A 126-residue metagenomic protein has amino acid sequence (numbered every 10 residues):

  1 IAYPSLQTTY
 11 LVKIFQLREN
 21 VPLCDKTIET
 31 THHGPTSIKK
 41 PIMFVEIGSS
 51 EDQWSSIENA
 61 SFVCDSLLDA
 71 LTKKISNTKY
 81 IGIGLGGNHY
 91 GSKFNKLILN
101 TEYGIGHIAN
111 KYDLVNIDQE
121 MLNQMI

Functional and structural regions predicted by a protein language model:
I1, H32-G34, H89-G91: Histidine-centered active-site/metal-ligand motif
I1-C24: N-terminal catalytic cores of peptidoglycan-degrading enzymes
V12, Q16, D65, D69 (+1 more regions): Charged/polar, solvent-exposed surface patches and flexible loops
N20-L23, K73-T78: Surface-exposed helix-capping loop/turn segments at secondary-structure junctions
C24-H33, K79-G86: A short glycine-rich, hydrophobically flanked beta-strand micro-motif that places a catalytic Asp/Glu for divalent metal
T27-K74: Active-site-adjacent mobile loop/cap segments within catalytic or ligand-binding domains
N77-I126: Acidic, Ser/Thr-rich low-complexity intrinsically disordered segments
